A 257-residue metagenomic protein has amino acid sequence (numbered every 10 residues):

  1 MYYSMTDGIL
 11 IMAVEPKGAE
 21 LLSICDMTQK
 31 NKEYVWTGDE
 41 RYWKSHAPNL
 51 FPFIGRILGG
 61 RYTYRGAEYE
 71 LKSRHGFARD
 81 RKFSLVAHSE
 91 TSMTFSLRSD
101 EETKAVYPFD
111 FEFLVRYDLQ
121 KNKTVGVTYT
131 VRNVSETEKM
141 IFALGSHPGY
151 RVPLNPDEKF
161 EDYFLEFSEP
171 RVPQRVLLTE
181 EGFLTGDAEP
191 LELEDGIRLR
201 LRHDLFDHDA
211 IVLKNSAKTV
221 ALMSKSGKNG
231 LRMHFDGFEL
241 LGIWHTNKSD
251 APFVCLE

Functional and structural regions predicted by a protein language model:
M1-Y64, L71-S73, N215-G237: Beta-strand-rich N-terminal accessory domains
Y3, M12, M93-F95, F113-V115 (+5 more regions): Hydrophobic residues positioned within well-ordered beta-strands of beta-sheet architectures
V14, G66, V127-V131, L256: Buried hydrophobic-core signal for structured, non-transmembrane domains
R65-A67, K72-N122: Extended, loop-rich substrate-binding clefts of extracytoplasmic carbohydrate-active enzymes
S99-L154: Acidic, contiguous internal or C-terminal segments within carbohydrate-active enzymes that form a structured patch used
E101-A105, R171-V172, P252-E257: Surface-exposed, gly/pro-biased binding rims or lids
I141, G149-F235: Active-site/ligand-binding surface loops and adjacent short beta/alpha elements that line catalytic pockets across
N229-E257: Active-site pocket scaffolds in enzymes
